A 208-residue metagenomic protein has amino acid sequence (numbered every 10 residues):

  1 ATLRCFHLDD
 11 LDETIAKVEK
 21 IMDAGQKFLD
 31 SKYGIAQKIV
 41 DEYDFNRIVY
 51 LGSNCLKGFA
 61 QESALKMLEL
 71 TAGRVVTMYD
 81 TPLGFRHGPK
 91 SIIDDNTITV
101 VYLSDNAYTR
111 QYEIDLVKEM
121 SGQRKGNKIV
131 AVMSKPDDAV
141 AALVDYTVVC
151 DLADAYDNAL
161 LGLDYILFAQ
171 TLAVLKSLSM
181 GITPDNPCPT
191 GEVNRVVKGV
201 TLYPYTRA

Functional and structural regions predicted by a protein language model:
A1-A208: A SIS-like phosphosugar-recognition module
